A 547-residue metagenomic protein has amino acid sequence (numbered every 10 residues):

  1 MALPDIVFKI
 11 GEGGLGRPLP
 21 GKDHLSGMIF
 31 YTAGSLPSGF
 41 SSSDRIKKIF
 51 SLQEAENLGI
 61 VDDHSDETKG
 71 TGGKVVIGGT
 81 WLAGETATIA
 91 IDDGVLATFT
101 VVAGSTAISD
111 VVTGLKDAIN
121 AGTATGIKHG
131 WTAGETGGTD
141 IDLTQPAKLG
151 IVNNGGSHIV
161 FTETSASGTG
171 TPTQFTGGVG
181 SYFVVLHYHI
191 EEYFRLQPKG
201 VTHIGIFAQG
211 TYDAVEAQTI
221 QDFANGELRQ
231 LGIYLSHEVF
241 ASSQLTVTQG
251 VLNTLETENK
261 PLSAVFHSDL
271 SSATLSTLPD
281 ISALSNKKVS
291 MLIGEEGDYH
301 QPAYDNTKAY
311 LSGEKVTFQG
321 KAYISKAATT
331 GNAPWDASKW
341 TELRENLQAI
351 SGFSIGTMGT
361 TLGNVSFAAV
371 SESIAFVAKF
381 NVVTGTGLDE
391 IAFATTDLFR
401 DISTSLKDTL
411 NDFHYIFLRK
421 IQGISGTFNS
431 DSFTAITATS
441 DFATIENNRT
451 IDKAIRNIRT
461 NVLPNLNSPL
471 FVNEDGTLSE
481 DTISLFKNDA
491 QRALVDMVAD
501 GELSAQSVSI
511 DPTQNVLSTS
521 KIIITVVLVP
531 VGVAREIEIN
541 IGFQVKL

Functional and structural regions predicted by a protein language model:
M1-S26, D66-G72, K546-L547: Short, intrinsically disordered N-terminal pre-domain segments
K9, G16, M28-G34, S43 (+4 more regions): A glycine- and small-residue-enriched flexible loop/hinge signal that marks low-structured segments
G34-S65, G180-L245: An N-terminal, globular interaction/scaffold subdomain
D66, K74-E163, D305-I324, T330-E342: Extended, beta-strand-rich, solvent-exposed assembly scaffolds of outer structural proteins
A124-D140, T176, F207-A208, D269-L270 (+1 more regions): Short glycine-rich, low-complexity/disordered patches
I159-G180: C-terminal basic regulatory modules in eukaryotic proteins
T444-T513: Acidic, low-complexity glycine/serine/threonine-rich segments
Q514-L547: C-terminal edge-of-domain segments
